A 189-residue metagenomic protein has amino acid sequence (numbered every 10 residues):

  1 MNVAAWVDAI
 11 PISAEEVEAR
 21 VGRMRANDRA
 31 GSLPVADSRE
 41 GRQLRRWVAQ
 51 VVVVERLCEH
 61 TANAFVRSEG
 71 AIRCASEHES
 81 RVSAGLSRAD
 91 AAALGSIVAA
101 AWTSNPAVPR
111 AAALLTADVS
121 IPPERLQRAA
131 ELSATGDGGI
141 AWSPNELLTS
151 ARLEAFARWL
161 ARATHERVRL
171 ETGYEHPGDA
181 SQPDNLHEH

Functional and structural regions predicted by a protein language model:
N2-I12, E18-R23, P34-H189: Peptidyl-prolyl cis-trans isomerase
R25-R29: N-terminal cationic and glycine-rich segments that engage phosphates or anionic surfaces
